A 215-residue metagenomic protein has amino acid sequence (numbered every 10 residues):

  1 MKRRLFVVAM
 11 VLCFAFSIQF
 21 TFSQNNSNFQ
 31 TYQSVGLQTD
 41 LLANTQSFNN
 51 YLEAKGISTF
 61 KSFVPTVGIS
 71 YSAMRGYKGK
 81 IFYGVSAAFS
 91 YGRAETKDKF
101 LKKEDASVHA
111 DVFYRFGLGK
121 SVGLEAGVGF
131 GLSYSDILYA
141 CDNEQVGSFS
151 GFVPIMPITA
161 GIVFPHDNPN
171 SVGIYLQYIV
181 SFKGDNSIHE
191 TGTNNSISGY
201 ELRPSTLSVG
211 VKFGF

Functional and structural regions predicted by a protein language model:
M1-Y32: Cleavable N-terminal export/targeting peptides
F20-F82, G210-F215: Short glycine/proline- and aromatic-enriched beta-strand/turn motifs that initiate or cap beta-hairpins
N28, L42-N50, G56-T59, G151-F215: Predominantly the C-terminal beta-signal and adjacent terminal strand-loop region of outer-membrane beta-barrel
L41, V67-D142, G151-M156, F164-N170 (+1 more regions): Gram-negative (and chloroplast) outer-membrane scaffold detector with strong preference for beta-barrel transmembrane
Q46-K55, A94-K102, D136-Q145, D185-N194: Outer-membrane beta-barrel translocator domains and adjoining extracellular loop/strand segments of Gram-negative
